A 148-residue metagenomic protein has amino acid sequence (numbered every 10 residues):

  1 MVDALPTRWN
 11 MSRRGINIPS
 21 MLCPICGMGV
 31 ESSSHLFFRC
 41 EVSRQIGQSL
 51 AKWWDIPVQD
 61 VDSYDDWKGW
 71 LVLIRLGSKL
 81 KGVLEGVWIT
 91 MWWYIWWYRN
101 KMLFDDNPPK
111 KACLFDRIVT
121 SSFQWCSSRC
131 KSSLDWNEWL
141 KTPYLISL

Functional and structural regions predicted by a protein language model:
M1-V30, S49, Y94, L145-L148: Helix/loop segments that flank and initiate small ligand/metal-binding modules
N10-I18, V30-R39, I56-Q59, G77-V87 (+1 more regions): Conserved, non-catalytic sequence blocks in retroelement Pol enzymes and Pol-derived host proteins
C23-C26, H35, C40, L50 (+2 more regions): Mobile genetic element proteins and their domesticated derivatives, centered on retroelements and DNA transposons
G29, S43-I46, R99: Cys/His-rich metal-chelating microdomains
Q59-L73: Short, charged amphipathic alpha-helical segments flanked by flexible coils
E85-N100: Charged alpha-helix within mobile-element recombinases
K110-F123: Short secondary-structure subsegments characteristic of cysteine-rich extracellular domains
S127-L148: C-terminal helix/juxtamembrane-tail motif
